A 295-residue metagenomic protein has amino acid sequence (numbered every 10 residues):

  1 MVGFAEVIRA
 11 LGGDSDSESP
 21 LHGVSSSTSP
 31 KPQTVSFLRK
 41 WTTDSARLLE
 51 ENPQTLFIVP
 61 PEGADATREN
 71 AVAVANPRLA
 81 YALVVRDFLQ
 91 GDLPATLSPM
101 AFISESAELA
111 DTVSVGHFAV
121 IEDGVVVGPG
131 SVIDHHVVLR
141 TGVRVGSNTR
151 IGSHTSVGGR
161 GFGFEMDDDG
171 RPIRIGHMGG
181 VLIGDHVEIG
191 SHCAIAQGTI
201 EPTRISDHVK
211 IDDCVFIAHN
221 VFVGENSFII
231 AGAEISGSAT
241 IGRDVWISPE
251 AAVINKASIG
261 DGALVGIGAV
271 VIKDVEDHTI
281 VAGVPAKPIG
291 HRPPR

Functional and structural regions predicted by a protein language model:
M1-M100, N148, H154-T155, G159-R174 (+2 more regions): Terminal amphipathic alpha-helical/low-complexity segments used for targeting or macromolecular assembly
F37, T96-A282, A286-I289: Structural signal for interior beta-strand "rungs" in well-ordered beta-sheet cores of soluble enzyme domains
